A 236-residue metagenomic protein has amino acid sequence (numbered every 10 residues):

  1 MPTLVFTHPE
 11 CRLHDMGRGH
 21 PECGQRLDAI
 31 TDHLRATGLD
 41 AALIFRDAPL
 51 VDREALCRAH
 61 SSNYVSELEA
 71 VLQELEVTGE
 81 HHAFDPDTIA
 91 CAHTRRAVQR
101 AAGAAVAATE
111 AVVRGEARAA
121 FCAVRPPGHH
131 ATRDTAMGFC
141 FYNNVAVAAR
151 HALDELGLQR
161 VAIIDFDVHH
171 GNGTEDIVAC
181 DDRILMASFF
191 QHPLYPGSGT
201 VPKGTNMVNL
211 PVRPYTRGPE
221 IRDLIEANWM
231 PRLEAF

Functional and structural regions predicted by a protein language model:
M1-F236: HDAC/HDAC-like amidohydrolase catalytic core signature
